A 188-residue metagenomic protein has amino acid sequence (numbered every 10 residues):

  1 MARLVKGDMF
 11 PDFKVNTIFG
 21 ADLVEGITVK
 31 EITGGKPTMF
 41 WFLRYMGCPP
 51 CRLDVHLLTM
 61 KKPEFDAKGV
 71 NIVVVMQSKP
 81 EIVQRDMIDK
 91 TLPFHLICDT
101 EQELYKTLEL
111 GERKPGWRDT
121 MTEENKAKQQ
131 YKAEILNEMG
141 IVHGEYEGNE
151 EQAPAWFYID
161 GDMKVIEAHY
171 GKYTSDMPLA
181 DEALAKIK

Functional and structural regions predicted by a protein language model:
M1-K30: N-terminal "domain-start" segment that seeds a small globular fold
V5-D8, G34, A67, E151: A generic fold-level signal
F10-P11, M39, A153-A155: Short loop/turn microsegments at loop-to-beta-strand junctions
T28-L58, N71: Short active-site neighborhood of thiol/selenol oxidoreductases, capturing the structured segment around
R44, Q77, G161: Cofactor-binding loop segments of dinucleotide-utilizing enzymes, especially the Rossmann-like FAD- and NAD(P)+-binding
L53-T107: Structural microenvironment flanking redox-active thiols in thiol-disulfide oxidoreductases
D99-S175: Thiol/selenol-based redox catalytic cores and closely related redox-interacting motifs
T174-K188: A short, polar/charged loop-to-alpha-helix boundary motif
